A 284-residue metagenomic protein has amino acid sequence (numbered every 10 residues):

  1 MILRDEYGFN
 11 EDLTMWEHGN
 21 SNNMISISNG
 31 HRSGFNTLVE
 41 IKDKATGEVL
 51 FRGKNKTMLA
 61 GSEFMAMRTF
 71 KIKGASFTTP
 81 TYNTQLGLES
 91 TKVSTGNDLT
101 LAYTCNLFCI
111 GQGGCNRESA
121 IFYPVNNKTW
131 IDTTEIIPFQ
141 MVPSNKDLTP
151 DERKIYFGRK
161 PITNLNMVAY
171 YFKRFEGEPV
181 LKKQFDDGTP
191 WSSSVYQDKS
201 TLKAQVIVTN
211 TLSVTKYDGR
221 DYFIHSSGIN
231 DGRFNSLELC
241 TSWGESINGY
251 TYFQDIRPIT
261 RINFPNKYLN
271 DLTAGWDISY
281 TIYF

Functional and structural regions predicted by a protein language model:
M1-F234, W243-F284: Small cysteine-rich, disulfide-bonded extracellular modules of the LU/uPAR three-finger superfamily and closely related
